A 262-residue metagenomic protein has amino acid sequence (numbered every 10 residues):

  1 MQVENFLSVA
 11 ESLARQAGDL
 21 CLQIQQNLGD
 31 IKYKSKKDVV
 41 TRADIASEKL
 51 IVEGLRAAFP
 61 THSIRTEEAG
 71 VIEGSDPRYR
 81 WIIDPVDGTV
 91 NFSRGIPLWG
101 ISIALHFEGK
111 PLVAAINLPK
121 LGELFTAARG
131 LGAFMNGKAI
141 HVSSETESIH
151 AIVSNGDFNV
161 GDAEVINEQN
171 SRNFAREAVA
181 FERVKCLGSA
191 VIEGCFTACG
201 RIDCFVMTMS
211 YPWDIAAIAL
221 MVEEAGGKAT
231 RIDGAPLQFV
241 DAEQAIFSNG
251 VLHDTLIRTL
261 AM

Functional and structural regions predicted by a protein language model:
M1-V86, K228: N-terminal subdomain of lithium-sensitive/metallo-dependent phosphomonoesterases centered on the IMPase/IPPase/PAP
C21, D44, L55, T89 (+6 more regions): Residue-level signal for inorganic ion chemistry
K32, E73-S75, E108, T126 (+2 more regions): Solvent-exposed alpha-helices and their adjacent loops that cap or buttress functional pockets in soluble metabolic
I45, K49, E68, P85-G88 (+6 more regions): Generic detector of well-ordered alpha-helical packing
T66-E68, G137, G188: Short loop/edge segments at beta-strand edges and connector loops that shape dinucleotide/nucleotide cofactor-binding
S75-F134: DPxDG-like acidic metal-binding loop motif
G109, G137-A139, G234: Residue-level detection of beta-strand-connecting loop/turn positions
S143-M262: An extended, acidic
